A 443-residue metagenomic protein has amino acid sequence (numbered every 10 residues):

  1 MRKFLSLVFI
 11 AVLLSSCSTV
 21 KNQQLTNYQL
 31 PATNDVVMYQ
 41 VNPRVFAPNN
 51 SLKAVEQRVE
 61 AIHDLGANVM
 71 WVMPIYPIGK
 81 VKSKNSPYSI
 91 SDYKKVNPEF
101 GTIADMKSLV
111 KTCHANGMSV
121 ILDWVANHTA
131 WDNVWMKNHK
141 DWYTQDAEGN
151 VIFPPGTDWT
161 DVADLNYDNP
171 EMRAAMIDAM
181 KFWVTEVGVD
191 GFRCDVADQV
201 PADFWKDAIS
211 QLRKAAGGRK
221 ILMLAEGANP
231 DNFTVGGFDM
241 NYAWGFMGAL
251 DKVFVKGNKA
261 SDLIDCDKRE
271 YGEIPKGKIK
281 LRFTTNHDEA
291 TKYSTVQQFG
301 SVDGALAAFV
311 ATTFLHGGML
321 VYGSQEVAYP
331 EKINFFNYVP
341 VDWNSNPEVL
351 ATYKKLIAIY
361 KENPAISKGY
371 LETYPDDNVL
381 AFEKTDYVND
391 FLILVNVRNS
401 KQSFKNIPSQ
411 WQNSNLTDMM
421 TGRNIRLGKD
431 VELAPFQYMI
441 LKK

Functional and structural regions predicted by a protein language model:
F4-L14: Sec-dependent N-terminal signal peptides
S16-P43, A47-W71, P77, V302 (+2 more regions): Carbohydrate-interacting/catalytic domains
V20-K53, Q57-V69, P74-V187, D207-G217 (+1 more regions): Substrate-binding/active-site clefts of carbohydrate-active enzymes
V37-Y39, M70-V72, V120-L122, F192 (+3 more regions): Hydrophobic faces of well-ordered beta-strands that scaffold small-molecule active sites in alpha/beta enzyme cores
A67, V189, F238, G317-G318: A structural motif
W71-S83, D123-D132, D195-P201, A225-P230 (+2 more regions): Short, solvent-exposed turn/loop segments enriched in Gly/Ser/Thr/Pro and often Arg
N85-K94, D141, G156-A163, A243-L250 (+2 more regions): Short glycine/proline- and charge-enriched loop/turn segments that cap or connect secondary-structure elements
T185, D195-F283, V302, A311 (+4 more regions): Active-site-proximal helices and loops of the catalytic beta/alpha 8
